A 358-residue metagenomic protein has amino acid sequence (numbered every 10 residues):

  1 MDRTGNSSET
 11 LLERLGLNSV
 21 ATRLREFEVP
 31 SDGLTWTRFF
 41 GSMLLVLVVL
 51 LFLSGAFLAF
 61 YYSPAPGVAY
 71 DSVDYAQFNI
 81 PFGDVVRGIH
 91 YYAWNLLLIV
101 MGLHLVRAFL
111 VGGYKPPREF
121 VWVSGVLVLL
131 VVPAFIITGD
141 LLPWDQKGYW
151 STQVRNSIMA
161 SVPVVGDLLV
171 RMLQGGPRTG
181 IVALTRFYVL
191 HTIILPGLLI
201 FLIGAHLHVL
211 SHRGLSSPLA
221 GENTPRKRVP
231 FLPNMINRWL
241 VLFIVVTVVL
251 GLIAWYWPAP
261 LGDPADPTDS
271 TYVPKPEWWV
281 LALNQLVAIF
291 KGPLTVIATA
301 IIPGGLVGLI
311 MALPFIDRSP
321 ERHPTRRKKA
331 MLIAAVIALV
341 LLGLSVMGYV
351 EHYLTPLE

Functional and structural regions predicted by a protein language model:
M1-G292, V296-E358: Membrane-embedded alpha-helical bundles that constitute the cytochrome b-like, heme-associated redox core of multi-pass
